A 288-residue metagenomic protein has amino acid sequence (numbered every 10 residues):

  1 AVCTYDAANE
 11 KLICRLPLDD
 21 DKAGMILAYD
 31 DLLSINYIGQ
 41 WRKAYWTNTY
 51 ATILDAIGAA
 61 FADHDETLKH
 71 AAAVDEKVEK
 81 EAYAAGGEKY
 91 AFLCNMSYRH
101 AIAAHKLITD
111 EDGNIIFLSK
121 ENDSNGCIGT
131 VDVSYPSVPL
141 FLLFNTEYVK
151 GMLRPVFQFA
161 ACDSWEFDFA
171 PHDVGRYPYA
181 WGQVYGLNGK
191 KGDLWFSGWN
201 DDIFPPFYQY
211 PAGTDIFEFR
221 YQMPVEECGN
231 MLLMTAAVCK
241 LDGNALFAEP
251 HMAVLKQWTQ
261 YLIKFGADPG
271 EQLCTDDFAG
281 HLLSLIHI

Functional and structural regions predicted by a protein language model:
A1-G129, T146-G151, F157-S164: Acidic/polar, glycine-enriched structural segments that form the non-catalytic walls/loops of the carbohydrate-binding
K11-R15, N122-C127, V138-L143, F217-V225 (+1 more regions): Short, charged/polar micro-motifs that form catalytic or ligand-binding hotspots
A28-D30, K77-A84, Y135-E147, N230-F247: Well-ordered alpha-helical scaffold segments within catalytic/enzyme domains
C127-V131, E227-N230: Helix-boundary capping/turn motifs
V131-D132, P211: Surface-exposed beta-strand-to-loop junctions that form interaction patches on eukaryotic regulatory domains
S137, D277-S284: Short helix/strand-bridging catalytic loops that position acidic/His residues to coordinate divalent metals and engage
Y148-D242, L246-G280: Helix-terminus loop motifs that line ligand-binding clefts
I286-I288: Conserved small/polar residues in nucleotide/adenosyl-binding loops
